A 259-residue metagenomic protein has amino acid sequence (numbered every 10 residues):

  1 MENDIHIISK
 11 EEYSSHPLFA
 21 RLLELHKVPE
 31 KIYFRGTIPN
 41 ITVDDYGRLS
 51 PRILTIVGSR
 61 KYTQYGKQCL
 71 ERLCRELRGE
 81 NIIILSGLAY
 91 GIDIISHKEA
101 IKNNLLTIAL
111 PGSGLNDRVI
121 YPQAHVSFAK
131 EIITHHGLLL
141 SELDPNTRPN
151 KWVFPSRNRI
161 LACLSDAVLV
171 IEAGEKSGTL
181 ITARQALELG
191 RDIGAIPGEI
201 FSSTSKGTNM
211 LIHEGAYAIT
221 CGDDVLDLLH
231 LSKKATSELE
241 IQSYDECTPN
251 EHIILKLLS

Functional and structural regions predicted by a protein language model:
M1-N3, L258: Short, charged amphipathic alpha-helical surface segments
I8-S259: Glycine-biased, small-residue-rich flexible motifs in mid-sequence functional cores and linkers
